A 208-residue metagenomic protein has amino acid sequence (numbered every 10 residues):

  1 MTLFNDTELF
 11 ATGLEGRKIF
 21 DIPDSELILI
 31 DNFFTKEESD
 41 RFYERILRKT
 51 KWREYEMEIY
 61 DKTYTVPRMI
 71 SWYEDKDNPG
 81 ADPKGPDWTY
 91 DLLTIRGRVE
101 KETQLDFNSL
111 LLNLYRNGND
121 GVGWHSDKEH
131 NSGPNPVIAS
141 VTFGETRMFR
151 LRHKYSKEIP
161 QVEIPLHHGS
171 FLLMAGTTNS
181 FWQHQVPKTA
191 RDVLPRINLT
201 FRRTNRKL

Functional and structural regions predicted by a protein language model:
M1-L208: Non-heme Fe(II) oxygenase metal-center motifs and adjacent flexible, charged/small-residue loops
